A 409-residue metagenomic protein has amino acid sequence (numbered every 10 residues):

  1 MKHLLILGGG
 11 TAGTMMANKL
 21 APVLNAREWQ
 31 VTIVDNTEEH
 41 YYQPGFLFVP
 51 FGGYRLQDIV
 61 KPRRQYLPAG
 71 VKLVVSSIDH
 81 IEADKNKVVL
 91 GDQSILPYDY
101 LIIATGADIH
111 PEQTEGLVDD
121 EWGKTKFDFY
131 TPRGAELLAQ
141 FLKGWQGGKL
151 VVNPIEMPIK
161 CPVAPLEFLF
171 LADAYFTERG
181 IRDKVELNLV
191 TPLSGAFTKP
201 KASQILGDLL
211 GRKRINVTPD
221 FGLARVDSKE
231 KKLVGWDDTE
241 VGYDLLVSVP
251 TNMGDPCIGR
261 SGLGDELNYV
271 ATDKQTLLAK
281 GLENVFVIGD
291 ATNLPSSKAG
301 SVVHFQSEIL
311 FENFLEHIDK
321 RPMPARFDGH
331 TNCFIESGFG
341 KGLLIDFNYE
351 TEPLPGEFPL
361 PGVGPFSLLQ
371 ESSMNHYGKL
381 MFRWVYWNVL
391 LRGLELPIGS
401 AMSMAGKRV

Functional and structural regions predicted by a protein language model:
M1-K72, E156-P200, A401, A405: Beta1-alpha1 glycine-rich phosphate/pyrophosphate-binding loop at the start of Rossmann-like nucleotide-binding domains
G9, D92, T105-G106, D237 (+2 more regions): Glycine-rich, N-terminal phosphate-binding loop of Rossmann-like dinucleotide-binding domains
E28-Q30, V71-I81, V88, L96 (+2 more regions): A Rossmann-like FAD-binding core segment of flavoenzymes
V71-E167, L171-G180, V247: FAD-binding core/adjacent interface of flavoenzyme oxidoreductases
D119-Q146, E240-F305, L315: FAD-site-proximal beta/loop scaffold in flavoenzymes
N268-F286, S337-E357: FAD-binding beta-loop-beta segment adjacent to the flavin cofactor pocket
I288-S337, D346: A conserved FAD-binding loop/helix module that cradles the flavin
L344-V409: C-terminal auxiliary extensions adjacent to catalytic cores
